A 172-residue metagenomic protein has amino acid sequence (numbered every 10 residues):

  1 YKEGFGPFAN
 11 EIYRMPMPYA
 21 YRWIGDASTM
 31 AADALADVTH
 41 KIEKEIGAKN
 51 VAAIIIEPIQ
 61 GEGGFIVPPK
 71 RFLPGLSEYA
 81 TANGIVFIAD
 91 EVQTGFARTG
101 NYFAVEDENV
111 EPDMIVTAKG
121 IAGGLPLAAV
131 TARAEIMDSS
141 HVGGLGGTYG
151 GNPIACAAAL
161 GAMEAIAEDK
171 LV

Functional and structural regions predicted by a protein language model:
Y1-V172: Conserved N-terminal phosphate-binding loop of PLP-dependent enzymes in the Aspartate aminotransferase
